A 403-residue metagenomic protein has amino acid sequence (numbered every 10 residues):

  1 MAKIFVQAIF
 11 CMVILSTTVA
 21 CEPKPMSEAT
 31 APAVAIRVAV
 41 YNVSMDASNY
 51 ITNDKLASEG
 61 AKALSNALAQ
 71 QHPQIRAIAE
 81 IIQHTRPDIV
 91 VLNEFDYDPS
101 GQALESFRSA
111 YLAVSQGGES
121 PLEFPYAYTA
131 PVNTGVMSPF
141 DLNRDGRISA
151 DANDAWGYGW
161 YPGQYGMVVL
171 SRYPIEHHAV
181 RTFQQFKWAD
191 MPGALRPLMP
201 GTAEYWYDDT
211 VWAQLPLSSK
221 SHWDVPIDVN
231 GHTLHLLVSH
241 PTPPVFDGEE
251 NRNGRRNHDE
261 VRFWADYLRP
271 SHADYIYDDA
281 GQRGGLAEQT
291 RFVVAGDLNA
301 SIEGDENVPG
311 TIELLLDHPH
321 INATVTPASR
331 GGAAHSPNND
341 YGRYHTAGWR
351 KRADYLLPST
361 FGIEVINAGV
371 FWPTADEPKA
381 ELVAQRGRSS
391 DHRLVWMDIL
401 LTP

Functional and structural regions predicted by a protein language model:
M1-Q7, D297: Positively charged n-region of N-terminal signal peptides that target proteins for export
Q7-T17: Bacterial N-terminal signal peptides
A20-M167, R196-Q214, N230-L234, D247-E249 (+6 more regions): N-terminal, active-site-proximal structural segment of metallo-dependent hydrolase catalytic domains
V40, M167-V169, H222-P226, V238 (+2 more regions): Conserved hydrophobic/aromatic beta-strand scaffold that supports enzyme active sites
V43-A47, F95-P99, V132-M137, I175-H177 (+4 more regions): Solvent-exposed loop/turn segments at secondary-structure junctions within structured extracellular/periplasmic domains
L104-T129, G159-Q184, F292, D297-L315: Internal hydrophobic scaffold segments of catalytic domains
Y165, H178-R181, F186-L237, G254-R256: Catalytic-adjacent loop/helix segments of enzymes that bind and process anionic phosphate/sulfate esters
P174-P192, L217, P226-I227, N253-V294 (+1 more regions): Metal-dependent phosphoester-hydrolase catalytic domains
